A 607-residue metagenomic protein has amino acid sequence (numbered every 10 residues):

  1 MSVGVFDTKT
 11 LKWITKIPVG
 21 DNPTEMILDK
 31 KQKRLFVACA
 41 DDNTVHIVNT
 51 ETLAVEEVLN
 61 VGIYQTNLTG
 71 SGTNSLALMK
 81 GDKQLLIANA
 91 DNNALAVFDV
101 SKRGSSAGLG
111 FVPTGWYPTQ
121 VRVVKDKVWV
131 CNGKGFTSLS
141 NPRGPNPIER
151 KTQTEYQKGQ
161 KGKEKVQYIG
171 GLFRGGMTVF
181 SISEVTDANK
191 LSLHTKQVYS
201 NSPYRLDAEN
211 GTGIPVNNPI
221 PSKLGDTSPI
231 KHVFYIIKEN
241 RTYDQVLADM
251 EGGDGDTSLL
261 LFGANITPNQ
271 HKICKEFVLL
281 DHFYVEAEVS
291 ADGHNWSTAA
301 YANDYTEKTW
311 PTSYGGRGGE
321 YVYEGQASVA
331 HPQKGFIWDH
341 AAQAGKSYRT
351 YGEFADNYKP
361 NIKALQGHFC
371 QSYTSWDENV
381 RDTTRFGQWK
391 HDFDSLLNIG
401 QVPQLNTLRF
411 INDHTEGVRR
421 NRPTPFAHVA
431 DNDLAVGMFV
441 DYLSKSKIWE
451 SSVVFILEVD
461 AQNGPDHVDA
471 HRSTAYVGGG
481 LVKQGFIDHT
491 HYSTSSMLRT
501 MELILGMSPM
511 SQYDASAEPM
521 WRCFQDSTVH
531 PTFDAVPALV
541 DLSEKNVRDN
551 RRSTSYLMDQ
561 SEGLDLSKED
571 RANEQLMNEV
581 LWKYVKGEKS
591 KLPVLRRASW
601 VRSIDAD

Functional and structural regions predicted by a protein language model:
M1-N218: Predominantly soluble domains enriched in secretory-pathway, periplasmic, or organellar proteins
S192-D607: N-terminal pro-sequences and low-complexity stem/linker regions of secreted or lumenal proteins
